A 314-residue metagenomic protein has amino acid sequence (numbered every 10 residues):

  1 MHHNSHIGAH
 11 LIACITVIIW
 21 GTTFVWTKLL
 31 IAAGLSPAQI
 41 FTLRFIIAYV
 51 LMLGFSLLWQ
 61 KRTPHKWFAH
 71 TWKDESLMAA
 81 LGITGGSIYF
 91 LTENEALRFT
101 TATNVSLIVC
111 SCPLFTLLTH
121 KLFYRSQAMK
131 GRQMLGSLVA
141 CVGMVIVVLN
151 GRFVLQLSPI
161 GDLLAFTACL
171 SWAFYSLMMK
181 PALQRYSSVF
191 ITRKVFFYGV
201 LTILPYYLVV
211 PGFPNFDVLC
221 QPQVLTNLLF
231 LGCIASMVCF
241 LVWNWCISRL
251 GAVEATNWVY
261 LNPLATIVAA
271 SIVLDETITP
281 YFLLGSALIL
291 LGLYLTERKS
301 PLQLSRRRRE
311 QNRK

Functional and structural regions predicted by a protein language model:
M1-L43, I83, E95, L155-P181 (+2 more regions): Glycine-/small-residue-enriched transmembrane alpha-helix faces in small-molecule transporters and effluxers
G8-T16, P64-T92, M134-S137, I160-A168 (+1 more regions): Loop-to-transmembrane-helix transition segments
T16-V17, L43, G86, F90 (+3 more regions): Helix-helix packing/entry segments at the starts of transmembrane helices
I18, T23, I47-L51, I108-F123 (+5 more regions): Alpha-helical transmembrane segments of compact multi-pass small-molecule transporters, enriched in specific families
F24, L53-V109, I146, G232-L250: Specific transmembrane alpha-helical segments of multi-pass solute transporters/efflux pumps, especially DMT/EamA
L30, I40, R44, A96 (+8 more regions): Hydrophobic/aromatic residues within transmembrane alpha-helices of multi-pass small-molecule transporters
M52, M129-G151, Y260, A269 (+1 more regions): Hydrophobic transmembrane alpha-helices of multi-pass small-molecule transport proteins
M52, T116-L118, V154-F213, V242 (+2 more regions): Transmembrane alpha-helical segments that form core, pore/gating elements of small-molecule transporters/exporters
